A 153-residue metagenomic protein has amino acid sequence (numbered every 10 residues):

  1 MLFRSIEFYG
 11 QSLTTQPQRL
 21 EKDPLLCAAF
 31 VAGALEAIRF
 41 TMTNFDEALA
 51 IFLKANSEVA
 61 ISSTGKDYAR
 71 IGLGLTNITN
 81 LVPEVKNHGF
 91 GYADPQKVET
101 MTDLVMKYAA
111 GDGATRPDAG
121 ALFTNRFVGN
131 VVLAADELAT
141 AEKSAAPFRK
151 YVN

Functional and structural regions predicted by a protein language model:
I6: Phosphate-binding core of ATP-grasp and ATP-grasp-like enzymes
Y9, Q16, K86, D118-A119: Glycine-rich, flexible loop/turn motifs
Y9-L26: A bilobed periplasmic-binding-protein/Venus flytrap-type ligand-binding module shared by bacterial periplasmic
Q16, V31, T140-A141: Generic alpha-helical propensity signal that fires on short helical segments and nearby coil/disordered stretches
L20-E21, G91, F123, V128: Generic, ordered loop/turn and secondary-structure boundary motif
D23-A114: Secondary-structure end/capping motifs
E99-N153: Conserved C-terminal helix/tail region of periplasmic/extracytoplasmic solute-binding proteins
